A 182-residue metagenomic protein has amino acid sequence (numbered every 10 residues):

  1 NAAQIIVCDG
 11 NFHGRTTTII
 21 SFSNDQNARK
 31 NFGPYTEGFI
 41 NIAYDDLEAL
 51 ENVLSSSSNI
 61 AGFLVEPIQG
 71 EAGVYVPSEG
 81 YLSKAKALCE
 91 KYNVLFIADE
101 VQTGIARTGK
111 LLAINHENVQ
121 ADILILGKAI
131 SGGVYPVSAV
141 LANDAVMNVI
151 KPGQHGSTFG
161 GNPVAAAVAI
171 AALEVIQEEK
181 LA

Functional and structural regions predicted by a protein language model:
N1-A182: Conserved N-terminal phosphate-binding loop of PLP-dependent enzymes in the Aspartate aminotransferase
